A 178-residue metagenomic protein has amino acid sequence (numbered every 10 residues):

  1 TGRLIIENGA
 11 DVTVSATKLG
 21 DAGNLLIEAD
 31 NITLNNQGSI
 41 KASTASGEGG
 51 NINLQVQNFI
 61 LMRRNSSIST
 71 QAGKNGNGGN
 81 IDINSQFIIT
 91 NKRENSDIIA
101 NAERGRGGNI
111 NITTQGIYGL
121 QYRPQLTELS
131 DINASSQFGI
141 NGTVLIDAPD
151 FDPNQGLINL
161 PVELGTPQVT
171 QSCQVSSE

Functional and structural regions predicted by a protein language model:
T1-E178: Extracellular and secretory-pathway beta-repeat/beta-biased strand scaffolds
